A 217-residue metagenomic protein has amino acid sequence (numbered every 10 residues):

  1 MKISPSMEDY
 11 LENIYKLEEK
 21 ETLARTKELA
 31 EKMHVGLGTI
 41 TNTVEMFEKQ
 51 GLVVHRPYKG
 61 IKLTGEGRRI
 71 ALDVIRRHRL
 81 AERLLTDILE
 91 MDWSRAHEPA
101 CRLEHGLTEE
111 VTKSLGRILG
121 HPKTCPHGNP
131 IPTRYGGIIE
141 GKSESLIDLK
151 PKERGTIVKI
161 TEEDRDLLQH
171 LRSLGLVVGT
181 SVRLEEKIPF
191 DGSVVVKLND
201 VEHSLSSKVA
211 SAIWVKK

Functional and structural regions predicted by a protein language model:
K2-V35: N-terminal helix-turn-helix DNA-binding core of bacterial DNA-binding proteins
G38, S94: Key DNA-contact positions within bacterial/archaeal DNA-binding proteins
V44-E45: Short, hydrophobic-biased segments on the C-terminal half of alpha helices that form "recognition helices"
E48-R56: A short, conserved structural fragment
K59-H78: Basic, amphipathic "hinge/linker" alpha-helix immediately C-terminal to the N-terminal HTH DNA-binding motif
H105-A212: Mid-protein regulatory/catalytic core that forms ligand/cofactor-binding pockets and protein-protein interaction
